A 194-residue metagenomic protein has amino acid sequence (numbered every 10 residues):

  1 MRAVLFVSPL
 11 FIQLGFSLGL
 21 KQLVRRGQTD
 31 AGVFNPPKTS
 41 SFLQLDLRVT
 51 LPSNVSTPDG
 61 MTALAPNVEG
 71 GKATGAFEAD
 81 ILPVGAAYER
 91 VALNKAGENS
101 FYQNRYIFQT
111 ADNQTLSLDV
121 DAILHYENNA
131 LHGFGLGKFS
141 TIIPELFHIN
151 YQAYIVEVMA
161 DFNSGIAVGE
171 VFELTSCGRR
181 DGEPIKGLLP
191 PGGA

Functional and structural regions predicted by a protein language model:
M1-Q22: Fungal secretory targeting signals
L20-A194: Beta-strand-enriched cores of mature, soluble protein domains
